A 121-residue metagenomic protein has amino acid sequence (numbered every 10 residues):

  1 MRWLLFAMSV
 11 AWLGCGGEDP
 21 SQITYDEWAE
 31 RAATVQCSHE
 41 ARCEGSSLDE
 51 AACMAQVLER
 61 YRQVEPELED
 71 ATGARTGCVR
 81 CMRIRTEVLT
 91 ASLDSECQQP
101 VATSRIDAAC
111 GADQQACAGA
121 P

Functional and structural regions predicted by a protein language model:
M1-P121: Signals and flexible motifs at protein termini associated with secretion
